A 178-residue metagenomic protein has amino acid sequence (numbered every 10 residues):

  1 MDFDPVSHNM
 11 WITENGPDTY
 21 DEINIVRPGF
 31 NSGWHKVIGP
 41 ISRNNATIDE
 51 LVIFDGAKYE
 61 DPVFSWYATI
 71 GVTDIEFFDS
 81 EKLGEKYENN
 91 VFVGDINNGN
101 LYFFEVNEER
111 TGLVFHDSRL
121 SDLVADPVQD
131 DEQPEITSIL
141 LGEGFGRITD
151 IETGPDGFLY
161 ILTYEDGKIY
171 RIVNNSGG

Functional and structural regions predicted by a protein language model:
M1-S138, G146, N175-G177: Beta-propeller domain segments
T149-G178: Blade-level signature of beta-propeller repeat domains, shared across WD40, Kelch, NHL, RCC1 and BNR/Asp-box propellers
